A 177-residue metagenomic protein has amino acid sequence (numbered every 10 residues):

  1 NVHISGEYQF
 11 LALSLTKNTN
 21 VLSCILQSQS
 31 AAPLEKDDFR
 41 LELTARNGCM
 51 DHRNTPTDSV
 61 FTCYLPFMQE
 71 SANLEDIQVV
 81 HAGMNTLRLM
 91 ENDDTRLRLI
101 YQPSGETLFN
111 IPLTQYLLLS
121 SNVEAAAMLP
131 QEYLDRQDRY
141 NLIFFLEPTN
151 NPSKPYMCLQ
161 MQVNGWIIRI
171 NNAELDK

Functional and structural regions predicted by a protein language model:
N1-L22, L26: Short, low-hydrophobicity acidic/polar segments
C24, L41-L43, L97-L99, L142-F144 (+1 more regions): Hydrophobic beta-strand residues in large extracellular and virion-surface proteins
I25-L34: Structural motif
L34-Q131, L175-K177: Tryptophan-paired
E106-G165: C-terminal structured domain segments
Q162-K177: Protruding loop/beta-arch "assembly-hinge" segments enriched in small, turn-prone residues
